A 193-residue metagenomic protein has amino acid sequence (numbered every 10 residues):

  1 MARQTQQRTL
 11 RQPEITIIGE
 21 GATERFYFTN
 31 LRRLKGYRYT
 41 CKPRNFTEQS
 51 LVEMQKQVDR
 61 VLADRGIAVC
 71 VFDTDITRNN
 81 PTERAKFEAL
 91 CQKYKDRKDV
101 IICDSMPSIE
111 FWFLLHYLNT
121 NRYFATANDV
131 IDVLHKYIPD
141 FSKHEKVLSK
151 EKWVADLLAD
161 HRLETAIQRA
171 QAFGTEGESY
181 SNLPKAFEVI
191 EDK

Functional and structural regions predicted by a protein language model:
A2-E14, R25-P43, Q55-I67, T74-K193: C-terminal accessory helical subdomains adjacent to catalytic cores in phosphodiester- and nucleotide-handling enzymes
E20-G21: Helix N-cap/beta->alpha junction signal
T47-V52: Eukaryotic endosomal/vacuolar membrane-trafficking regulators centered on PX-domain-mediated PI3P pathways
